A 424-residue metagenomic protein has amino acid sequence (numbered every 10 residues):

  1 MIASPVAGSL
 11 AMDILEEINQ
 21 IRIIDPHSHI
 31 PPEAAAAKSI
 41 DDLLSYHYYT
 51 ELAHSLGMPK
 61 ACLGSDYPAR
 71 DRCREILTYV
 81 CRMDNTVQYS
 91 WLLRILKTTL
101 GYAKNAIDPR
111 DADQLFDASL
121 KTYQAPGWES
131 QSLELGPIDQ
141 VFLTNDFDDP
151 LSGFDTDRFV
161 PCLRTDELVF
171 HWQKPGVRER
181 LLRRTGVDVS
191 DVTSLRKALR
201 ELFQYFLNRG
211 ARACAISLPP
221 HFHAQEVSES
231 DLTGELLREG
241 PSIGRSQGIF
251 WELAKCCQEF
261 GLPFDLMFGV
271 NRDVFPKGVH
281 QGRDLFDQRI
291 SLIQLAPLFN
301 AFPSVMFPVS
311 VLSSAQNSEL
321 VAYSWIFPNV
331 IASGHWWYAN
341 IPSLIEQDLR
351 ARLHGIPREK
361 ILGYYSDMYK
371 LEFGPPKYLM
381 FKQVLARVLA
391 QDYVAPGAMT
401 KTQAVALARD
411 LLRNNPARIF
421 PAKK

Functional and structural regions predicted by a protein language model:
I2-F260, V305, S314, V321-K424: Metal-cofactor-binding active-site regions of metalloenzymes
H223, S230-L232, G248-W251, L266-L320 (+1 more regions): Catalytic core of soluble alpha/beta enzymes
P263: Residue-level detector of anion-binding/catalytic polar loops
